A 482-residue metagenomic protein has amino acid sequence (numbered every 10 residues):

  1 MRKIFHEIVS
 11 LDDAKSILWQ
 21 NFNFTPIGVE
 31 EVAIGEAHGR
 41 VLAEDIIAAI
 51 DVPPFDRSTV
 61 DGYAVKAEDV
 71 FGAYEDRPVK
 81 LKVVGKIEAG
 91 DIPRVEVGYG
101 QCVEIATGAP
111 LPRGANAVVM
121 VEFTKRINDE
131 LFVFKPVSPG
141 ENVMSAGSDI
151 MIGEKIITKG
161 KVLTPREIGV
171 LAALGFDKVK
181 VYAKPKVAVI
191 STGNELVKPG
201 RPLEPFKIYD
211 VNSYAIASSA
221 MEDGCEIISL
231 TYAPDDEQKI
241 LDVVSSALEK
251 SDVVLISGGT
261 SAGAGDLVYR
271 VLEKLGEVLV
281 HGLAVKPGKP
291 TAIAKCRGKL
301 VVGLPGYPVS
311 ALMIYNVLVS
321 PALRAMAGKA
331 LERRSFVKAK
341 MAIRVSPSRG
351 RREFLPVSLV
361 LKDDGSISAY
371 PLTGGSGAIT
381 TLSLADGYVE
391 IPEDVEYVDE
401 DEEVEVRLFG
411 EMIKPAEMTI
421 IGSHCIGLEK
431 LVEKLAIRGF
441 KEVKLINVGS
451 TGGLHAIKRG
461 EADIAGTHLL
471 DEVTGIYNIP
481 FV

Functional and structural regions predicted by a protein language model:
M1-K15, D177-L304, P308-I314, K430 (+2 more regions): Helix-rich terminal scaffold detector
R2-L11, D45-I46, Y63-Y232, K362-G374 (+2 more regions): Short, glycine/charged-enriched hinge/interface segments at domain edges or termini
D12-K15, E30-G35, G39, E44 (+4 more regions): Flexible glycine/proline-rich
L18, G62, V189, A220 (+3 more regions): Residue-level signal for inorganic ion chemistry
I27-R77, G475-V482: Translation machinery proteins
V121, R126-I127, Y269-G282, A322 (+1 more regions): A short, gly/pro- and small-residue-rich
P415-H424, V443-I446: Short, well-ordered beta-strand elements
A436-V482: N-terminal segment of the mature folded domain
